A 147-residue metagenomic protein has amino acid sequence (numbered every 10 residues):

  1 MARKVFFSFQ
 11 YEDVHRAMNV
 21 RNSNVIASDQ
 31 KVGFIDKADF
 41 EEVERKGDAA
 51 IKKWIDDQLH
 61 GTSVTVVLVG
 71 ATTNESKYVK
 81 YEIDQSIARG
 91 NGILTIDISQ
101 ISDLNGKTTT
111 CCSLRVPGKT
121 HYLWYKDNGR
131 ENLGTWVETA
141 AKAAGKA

Functional and structural regions predicted by a protein language model:
M1-G61, V137-A147: Conserved N-terminal substructure of TIR/SEFIR domains
K4-F6, N19, G47, L104-A147: C-terminal interaction surface of TIR/SEFIR-family domains
A17-M18, K77-K80, G106: A short acidic (Asp/Glu
S23-V25, E82-Q85: Glycine-rich, phosphate-binding/catalytic loops in enzymes
I26-D29, A88, V116-P117: Short, well-ordered coil/turn elements that cap or connect secondary structure elements
G33-D36, T95, L123-W124: Structural signal for conserved beta-strand scaffold positions within catalytic alpha/beta enzyme cores
Q58-D84, L94-S102: Conserved beta-strand-loop-alpha-helix hinge of the TIR/SEFIR fold
R89-I93: A short helix->loop->beta-strand "cap" motif at the edges of active sites that frequently abuts
